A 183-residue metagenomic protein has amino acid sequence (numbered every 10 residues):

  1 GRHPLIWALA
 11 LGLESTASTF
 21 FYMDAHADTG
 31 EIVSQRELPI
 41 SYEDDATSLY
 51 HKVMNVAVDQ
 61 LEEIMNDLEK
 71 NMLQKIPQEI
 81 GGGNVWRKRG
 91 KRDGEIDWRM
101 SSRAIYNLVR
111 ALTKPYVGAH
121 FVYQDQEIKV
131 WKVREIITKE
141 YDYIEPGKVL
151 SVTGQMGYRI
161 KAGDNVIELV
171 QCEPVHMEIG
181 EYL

Functional and structural regions predicted by a protein language model:
G1-V85: Donor/substrate-binding cores of folate-linked one-carbon enzymes
A10, D28, E69, R92 (+3 more regions): Short glycine/serine/threonine-biased micro-segments
G12, K88-G90, L112-T113, V152: A short catalytic or substrate-binding loop motif that flags glycine-/basic-rich loops and adjacent residues that bind
A17, R92, D125-E127: A generic structural signal for alpha->beta connector loops
I80-G90, K129-V130: Amphipathic alpha-helical surface "interface" segments used for docking/oligomerization or membrane association within
R87-M100: Acyl-group handling in specialized metabolite and lipid biosynthesis
W98-L183: An anion-binding loop in the catalytic cleft
